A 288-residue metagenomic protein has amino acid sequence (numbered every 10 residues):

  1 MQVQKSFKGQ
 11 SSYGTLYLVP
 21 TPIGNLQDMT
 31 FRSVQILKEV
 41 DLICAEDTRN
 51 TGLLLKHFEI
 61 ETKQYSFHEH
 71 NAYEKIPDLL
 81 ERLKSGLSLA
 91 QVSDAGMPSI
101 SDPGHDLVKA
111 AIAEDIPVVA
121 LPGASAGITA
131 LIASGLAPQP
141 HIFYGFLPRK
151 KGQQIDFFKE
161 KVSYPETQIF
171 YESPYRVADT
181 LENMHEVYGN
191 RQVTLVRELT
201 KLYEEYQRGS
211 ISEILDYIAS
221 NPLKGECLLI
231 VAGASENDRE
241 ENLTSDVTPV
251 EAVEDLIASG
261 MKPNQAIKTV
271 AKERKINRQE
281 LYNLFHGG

Functional and structural regions predicted by a protein language model:
M1-E69: Glycine-rich, flexible N-terminal cofactor/catalytic loop recognition
Q2-V3, Y13, T167, P174-G288: A contiguous loop/helix-start segment that scaffolds small-molecule binding in enzyme catalytic cores
T15-L16, G86-A90, E166-T167: Loop/turn-to-beta-strand initiation segments
I23-N25, D94-P98, P174-R176, A234-E236: Short glycine-rich anion-binding loops that position phosphate/pyrophosphate groups of nucleotides and phosphorylated
L37-I43, D115-V119, T167-Q168: Short active-site oxyanion
F67-Y73, L147-K150: Conserved helicase motor
S99-E114, L181: Short Gly/Thr/Asp-enriched flexible loops that form oxyanion-binding sites at enzyme active sites
L107-K161: Class I SAM-dependent methyltransferase SAM-binding "motif I" and its flanking Rossmann-like core
